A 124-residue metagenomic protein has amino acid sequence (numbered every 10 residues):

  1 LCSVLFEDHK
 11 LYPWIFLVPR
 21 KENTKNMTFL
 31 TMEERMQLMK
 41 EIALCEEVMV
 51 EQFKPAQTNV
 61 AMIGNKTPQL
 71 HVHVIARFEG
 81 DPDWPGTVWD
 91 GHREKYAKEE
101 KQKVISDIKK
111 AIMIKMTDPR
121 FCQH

Functional and structural regions predicted by a protein language model:
L1-H124: HIT superfamily nucleotide-processing domains
